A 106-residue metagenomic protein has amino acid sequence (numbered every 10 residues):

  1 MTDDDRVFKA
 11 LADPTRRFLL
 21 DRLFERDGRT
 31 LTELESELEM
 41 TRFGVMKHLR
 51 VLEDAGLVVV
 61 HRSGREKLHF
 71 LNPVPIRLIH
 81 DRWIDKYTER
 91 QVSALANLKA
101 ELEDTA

Functional and structural regions predicted by a protein language model:
T2-F43, E66-L78, R82: N-terminal helix-turn-helix DNA-binding core of bacterial DNA-binding proteins
K9, D21, E53, V59 (+1 more regions): A cross-family signal for key residues in well-ordered alpha-helices that form functional helical elements
L49-R50: Short, hydrophobic-biased segments on the C-terminal half of alpha helices that form "recognition helices"
E53-G64, F70: Beta-hairpin "wing" of winged helix-turn-helix
I76-E101: C-terminal structural segments of small proteins and small subunits
E103-A106: Short, charged, intrinsically disordered terminal tails
